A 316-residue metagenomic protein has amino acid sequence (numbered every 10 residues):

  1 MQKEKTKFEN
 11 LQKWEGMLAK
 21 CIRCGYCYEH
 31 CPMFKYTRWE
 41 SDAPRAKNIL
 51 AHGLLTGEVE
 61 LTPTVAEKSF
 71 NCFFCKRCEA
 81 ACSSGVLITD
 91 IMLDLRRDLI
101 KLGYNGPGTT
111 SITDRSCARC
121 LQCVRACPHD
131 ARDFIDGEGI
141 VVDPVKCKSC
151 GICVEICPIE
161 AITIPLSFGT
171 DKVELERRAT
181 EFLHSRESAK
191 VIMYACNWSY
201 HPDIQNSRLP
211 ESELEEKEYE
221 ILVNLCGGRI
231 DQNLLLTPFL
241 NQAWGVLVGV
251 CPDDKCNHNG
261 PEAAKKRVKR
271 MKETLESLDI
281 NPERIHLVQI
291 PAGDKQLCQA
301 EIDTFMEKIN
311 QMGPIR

Functional and structural regions predicted by a protein language model:
Q2-R23, H52-C75, R97, K101-R119 (+2 more regions): Ferredoxin-like iron-sulfur electron-transfer modules
W14-E15, P32, R77, D253-C256: Glycine- and acidic
M17, R23, C27, K47 (+11 more regions): General structural feature for long, well-ordered alpha-helical segments within catalytic domains of soluble enzymes
I22, Y26-N48, R77-D98, Q122-V141 (+1 more regions): Iron-sulfur cluster-binding cysteine motifs and their immediate structural context in ferredoxin-like electron-transfer
R38, E58-A118, H129, P261-A264 (+1 more regions): Fe-S ferredoxin-like electron-transfer domains and their immediately adjacent linker/connector regions across
W39-L50, C120-R125, A195-E211: Short, composition-biased local secondary-structure segments
S116, I135-E138, P144-V145, G151-R316: Iron-sulfur-associated redox domains of electron-transfer enzymes in respiratory and anaerobic energy metabolism
